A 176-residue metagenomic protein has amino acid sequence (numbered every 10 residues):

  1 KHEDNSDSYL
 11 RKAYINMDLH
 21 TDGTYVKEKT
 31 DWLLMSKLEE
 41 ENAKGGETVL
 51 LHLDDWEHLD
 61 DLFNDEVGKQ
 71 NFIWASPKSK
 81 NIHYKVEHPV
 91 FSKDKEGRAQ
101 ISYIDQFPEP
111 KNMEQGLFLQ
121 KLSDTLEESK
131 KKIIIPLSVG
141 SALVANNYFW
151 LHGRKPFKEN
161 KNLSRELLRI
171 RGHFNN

Functional and structural regions predicted by a protein language model:
H2-V139, V144-N176: Active-site environment of non-heme Fe oxygenases that use a 2-His-1-carboxylate facial triad
